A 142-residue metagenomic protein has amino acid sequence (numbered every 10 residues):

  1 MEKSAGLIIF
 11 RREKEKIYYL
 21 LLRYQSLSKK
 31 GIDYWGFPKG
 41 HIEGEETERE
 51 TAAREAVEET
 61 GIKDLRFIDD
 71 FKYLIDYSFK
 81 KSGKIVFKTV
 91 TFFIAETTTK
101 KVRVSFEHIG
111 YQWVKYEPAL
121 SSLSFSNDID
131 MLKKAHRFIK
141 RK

Functional and structural regions predicted by a protein language model:
M1-F37: N-terminal strand-loop-strand
K3-A5, K88-T91, I109: Change "...and in nucleic-acid phosphodiester-cleaving endonucleases..." to "...and in nucleic-acid processing enzymes
K14-K16, L27-S28, E43, Y73-D76 (+1 more regions): Short, charged/polar surface micro-motifs in flexible loops or helix N-caps
G36, I42, K63, G83 (+2 more regions): Preference for well-ordered, secondary-structure-rich cores of eukaryotic proteins
F37-F71: The catalytic Nudix box helix
G61-K100: Active-site segment of metal-dependent pyrophosphate-handling enzymes, primarily the Nudix hydrolase catalytic core
F92-I94, T99-L132: NUDIX/MutT-family hydrolases
K134-R141: C-terminal alpha-helix
